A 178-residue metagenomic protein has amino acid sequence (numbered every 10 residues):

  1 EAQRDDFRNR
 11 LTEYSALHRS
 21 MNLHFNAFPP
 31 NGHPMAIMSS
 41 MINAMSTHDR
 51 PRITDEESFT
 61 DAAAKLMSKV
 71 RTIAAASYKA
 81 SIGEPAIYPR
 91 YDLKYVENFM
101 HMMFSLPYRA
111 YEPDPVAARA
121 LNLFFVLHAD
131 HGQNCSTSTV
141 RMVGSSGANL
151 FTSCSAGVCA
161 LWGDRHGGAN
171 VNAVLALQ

Functional and structural regions predicted by a protein language model:
E1-Q178: Hydrophobic alpha-helical bundle cores within soluble ligand-binding/oligomerization subdomains
